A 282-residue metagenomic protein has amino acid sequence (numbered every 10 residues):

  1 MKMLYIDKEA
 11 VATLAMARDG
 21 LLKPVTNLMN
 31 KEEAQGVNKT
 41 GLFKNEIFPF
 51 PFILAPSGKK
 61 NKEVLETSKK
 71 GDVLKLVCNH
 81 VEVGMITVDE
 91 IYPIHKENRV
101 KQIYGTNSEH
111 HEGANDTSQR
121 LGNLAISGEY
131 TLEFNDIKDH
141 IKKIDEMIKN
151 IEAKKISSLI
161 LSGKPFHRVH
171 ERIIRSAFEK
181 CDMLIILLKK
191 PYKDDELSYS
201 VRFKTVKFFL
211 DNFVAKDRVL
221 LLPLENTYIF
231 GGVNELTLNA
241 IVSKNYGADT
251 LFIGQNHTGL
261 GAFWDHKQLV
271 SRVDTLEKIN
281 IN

Functional and structural regions predicted by a protein language model:
M1-N282: Active-site cores that bind ATP or allylic diphosphates and position pyrophosphate for catalysis
